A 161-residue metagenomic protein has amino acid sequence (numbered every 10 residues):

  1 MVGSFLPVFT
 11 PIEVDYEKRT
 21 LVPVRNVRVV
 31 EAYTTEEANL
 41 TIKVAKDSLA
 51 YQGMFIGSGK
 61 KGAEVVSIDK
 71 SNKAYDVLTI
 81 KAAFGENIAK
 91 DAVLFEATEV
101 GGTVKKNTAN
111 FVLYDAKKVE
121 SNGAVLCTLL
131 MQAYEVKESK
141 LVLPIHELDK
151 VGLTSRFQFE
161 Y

Functional and structural regions predicted by a protein language model:
M1-Y161: Surface-exposed, low-hydrophobicity beta-strand/loop segments enriched in small/polar/acidic residues
